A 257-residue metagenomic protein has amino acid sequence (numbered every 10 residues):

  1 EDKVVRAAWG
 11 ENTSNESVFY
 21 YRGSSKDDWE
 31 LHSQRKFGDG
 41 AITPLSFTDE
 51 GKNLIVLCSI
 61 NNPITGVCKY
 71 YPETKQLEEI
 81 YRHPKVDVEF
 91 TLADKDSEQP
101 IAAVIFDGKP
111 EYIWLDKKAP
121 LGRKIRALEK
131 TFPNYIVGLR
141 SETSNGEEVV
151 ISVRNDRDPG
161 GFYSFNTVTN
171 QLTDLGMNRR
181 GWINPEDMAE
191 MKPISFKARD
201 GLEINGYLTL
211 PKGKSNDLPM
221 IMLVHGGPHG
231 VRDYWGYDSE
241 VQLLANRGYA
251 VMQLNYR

Functional and structural regions predicted by a protein language model:
E1-E11, N15-F19, D28-C58, T65-V67 (+5 more regions): Conserved beta-propeller blade repeats
S14-Y20, N62-C68, G108-I125, D158-Y163: Structural motif
V18-Y21, L45, L54, V67-K69 (+5 more regions): Hydrophobic beta-strand positions in blades of beta-propellers and related beta-sheet-rich domains
G23-S25, Y71-K75, T167-V168: Short loop/turn segments that connect beta-strands within beta-propeller blades
E30-R35, Q76-Y81, R126-E129: A short beta-strand motif characteristic of beta-propeller blades
T74, A102-G108: Short acidic (Asp/Glu) and glycine-rich catalytic loops that position anionic groups and cofactors
F106, P110-R140, L175, Y234-E240: Predominantly five- to eight-bladed beta-propeller fold
V137-R257: Serine-hydrolase catalytic core recognition
